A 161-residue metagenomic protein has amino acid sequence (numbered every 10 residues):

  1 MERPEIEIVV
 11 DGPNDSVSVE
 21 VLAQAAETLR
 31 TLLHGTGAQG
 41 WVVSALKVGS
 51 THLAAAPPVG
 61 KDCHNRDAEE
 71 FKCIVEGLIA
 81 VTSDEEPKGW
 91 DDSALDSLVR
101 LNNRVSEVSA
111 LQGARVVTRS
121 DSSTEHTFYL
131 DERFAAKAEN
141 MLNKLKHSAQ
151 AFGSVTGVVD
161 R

Functional and structural regions predicted by a protein language model:
E2-S154, V158-D160: Charged, alpha-helical interface segments at or near domain boundaries
